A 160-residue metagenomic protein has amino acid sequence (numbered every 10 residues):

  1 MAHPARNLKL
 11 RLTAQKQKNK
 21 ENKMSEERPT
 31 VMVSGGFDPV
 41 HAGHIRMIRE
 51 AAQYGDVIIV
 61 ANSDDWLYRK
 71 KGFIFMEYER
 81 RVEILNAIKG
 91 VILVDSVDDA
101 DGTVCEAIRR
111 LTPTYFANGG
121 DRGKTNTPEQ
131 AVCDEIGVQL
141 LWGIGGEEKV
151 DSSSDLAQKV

Functional and structural regions predicted by a protein language model:
H3-V160: Nucleotidyltransferase catalytic core that binds NTPs
